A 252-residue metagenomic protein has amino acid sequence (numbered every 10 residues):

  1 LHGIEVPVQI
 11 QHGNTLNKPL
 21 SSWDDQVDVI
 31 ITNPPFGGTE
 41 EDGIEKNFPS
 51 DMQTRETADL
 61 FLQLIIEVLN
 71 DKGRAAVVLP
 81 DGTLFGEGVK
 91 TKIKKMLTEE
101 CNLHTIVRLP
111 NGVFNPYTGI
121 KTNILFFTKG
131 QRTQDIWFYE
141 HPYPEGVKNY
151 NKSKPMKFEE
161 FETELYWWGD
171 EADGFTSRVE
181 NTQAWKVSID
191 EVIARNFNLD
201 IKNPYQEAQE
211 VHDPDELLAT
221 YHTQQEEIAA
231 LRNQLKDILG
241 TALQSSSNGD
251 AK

Functional and structural regions predicted by a protein language model:
L1-V6: Short, conserved SAM-binding/catalytic segment of Class I S-adenosyl-L-methionine-dependent methyltransferases
H12, N17-K252: A conserved structural/catalytic subdomain of Rossmann-like adenosyl-cofactor enzymes
